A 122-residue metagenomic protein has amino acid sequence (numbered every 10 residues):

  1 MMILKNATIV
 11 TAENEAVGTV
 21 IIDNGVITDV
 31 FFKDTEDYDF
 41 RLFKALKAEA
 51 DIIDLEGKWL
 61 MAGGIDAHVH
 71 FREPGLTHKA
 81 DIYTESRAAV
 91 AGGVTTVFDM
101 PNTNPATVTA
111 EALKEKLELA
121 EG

Functional and structural regions predicted by a protein language model:
M1, G18, E49-D51, M61-G63: The start of beta-strands in P-loop NTPase/AAA+ ATPase cores
M1-K44: N-terminal metal-binding scaffold of metallo-dependent hydrolase/deaminase domains
L4, V26, A48, P105-E111: Short linear motifs at secondary-structure transitions and domain/linker junctions
D37-L60: Active-site metal-binding motif and surrounding structural segment of the metallo-beta-lactamase
E56-E121: Metal-associated gating/positioning segment near the N- to mid-region
